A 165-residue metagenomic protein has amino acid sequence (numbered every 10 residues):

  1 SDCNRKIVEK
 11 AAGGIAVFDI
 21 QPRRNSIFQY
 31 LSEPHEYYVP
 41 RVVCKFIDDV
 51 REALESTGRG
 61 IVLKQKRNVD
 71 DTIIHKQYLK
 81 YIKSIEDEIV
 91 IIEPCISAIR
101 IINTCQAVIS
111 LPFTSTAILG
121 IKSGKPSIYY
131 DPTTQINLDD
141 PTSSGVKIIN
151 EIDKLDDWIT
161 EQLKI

Functional and structural regions predicted by a protein language model:
S1, D19, Q65, C95 (+2 more regions): Residues at the C-termini of beta-strands that transition into short coil/loop
S1-R5, I96-N103, I152-W158: A short acidic, often aromatic-flanked loop/helix-cap motif at beta-alpha or helix-coil junctions that lines enzyme
D2-Y81: Conserved catalytic-core segment of nucleotide-activated headgroup transferases in glycan assembly
C3-I7, E52, S97-R100, A117-I118 (+1 more regions): Short, flexible, glycine/charge-rich loop motifs used to bind or transfer phosphoryl groups or to couple energy/partner
G13, N103-A107, V146: Conserved acidic residues
D48-E55, N103, D157-T160: Surface-exposed alpha-helical segments enriched in charged/polar residues
K64-S123: Donor nucleotide-activated moiety binding/catalytic core segment of transferases that use nucleotide-activated donors
I82-D87, P112-I165: Catalytic binding pocket for nucleotide-activated donors in carbohydrate/polymer assembly enzymes
